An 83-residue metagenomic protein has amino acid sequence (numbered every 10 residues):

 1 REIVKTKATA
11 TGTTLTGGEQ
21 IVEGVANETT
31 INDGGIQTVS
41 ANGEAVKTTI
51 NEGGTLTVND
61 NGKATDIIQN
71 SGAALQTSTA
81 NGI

Functional and structural regions predicted by a protein language model:
R1-E2, T6-E19, G24-T29, G35-Q37 (+4 more regions): The right-handed parallel beta-helix/beta-solenoid scaffold, focusing on the short coil/turn and N-cap positions
